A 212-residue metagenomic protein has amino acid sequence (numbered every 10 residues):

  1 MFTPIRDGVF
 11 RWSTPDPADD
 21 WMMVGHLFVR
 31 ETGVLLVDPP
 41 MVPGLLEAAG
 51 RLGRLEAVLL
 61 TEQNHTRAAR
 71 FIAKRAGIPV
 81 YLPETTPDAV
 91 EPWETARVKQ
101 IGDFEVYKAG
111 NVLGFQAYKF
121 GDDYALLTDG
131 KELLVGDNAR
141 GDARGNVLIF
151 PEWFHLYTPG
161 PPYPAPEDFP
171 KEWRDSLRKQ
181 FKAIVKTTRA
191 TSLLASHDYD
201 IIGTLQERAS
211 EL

Functional and structural regions predicted by a protein language model:
M1-P4, L27: Short, exposed beta-strand/loop patches in secreted or surface proteins that constitute
F2, F10, D16-A18, V34-L36 (+1 more regions): Metallo-beta-lactamase
G8, F28, E62, V80 (+2 more regions): Divalent metal-coordination and catalytic microenvironments
R11-A57: Pre-active-site segment of Zn-dependent metallo-hydrolases
S13-P15, V37-M41, Q63, P83-E84 (+1 more regions): Structural motif
W21-M22, P43-G44, Q63-A68, P87-E91 (+2 more regions): Active-site environment of divalent metal-dependent phosphoester hydrolases
W21-V24, P43-A48, R67-A69, G121-D122 (+1 more regions): A generic local structural motif
M41-G110, E211: Active-site HxH/HxHxD metal-binding segment of metal-dependent hydrolases
